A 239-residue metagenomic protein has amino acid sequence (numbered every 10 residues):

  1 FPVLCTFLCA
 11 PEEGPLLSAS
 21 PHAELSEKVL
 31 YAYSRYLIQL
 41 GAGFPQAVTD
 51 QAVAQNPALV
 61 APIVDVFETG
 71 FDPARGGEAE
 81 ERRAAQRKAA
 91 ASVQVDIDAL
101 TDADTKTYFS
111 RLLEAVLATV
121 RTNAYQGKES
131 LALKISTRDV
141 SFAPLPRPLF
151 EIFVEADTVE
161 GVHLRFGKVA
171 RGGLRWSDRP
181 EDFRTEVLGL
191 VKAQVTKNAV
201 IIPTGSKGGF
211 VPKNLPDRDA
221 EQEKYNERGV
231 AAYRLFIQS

Functional and structural regions predicted by a protein language model:
F1-S239: Extended, well-ordered protein cores
